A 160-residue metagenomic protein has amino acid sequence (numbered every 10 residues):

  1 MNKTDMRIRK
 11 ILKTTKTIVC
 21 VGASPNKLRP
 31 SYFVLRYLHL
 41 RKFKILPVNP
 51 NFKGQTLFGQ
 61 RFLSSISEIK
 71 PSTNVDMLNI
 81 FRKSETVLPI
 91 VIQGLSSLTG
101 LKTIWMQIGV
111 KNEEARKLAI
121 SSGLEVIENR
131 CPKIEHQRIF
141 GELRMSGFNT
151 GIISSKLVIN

Functional and structural regions predicted by a protein language model:
M1-T4, Q55-T73, N79-V91: Glycine-rich, highly charged phosphate/nucleotide-binding loops
L28-R29, R36-T56: NAD(P)-binding Rossmann-fold cofactor-contacting core
R41-F43, L98-K102, S122-L124: A short helix->loop->beta-strand "cap" motif at the edges of active sites that frequently abuts
N51-F52, S67-I69, Q107-K111, R130-E135: Short, acidic/turn-prone active-site loops that include or flank metal/cofactor- and phosphate-binding residues
T56-F58, E113-K117, E135-E142: Short, charged, surface-exposed secondary-structure boundary motifs
L95-A119: ADP-ribose/adenylate-binding Rossmann-like module
E135-N160: A charged, well-structured terminal subsegment
